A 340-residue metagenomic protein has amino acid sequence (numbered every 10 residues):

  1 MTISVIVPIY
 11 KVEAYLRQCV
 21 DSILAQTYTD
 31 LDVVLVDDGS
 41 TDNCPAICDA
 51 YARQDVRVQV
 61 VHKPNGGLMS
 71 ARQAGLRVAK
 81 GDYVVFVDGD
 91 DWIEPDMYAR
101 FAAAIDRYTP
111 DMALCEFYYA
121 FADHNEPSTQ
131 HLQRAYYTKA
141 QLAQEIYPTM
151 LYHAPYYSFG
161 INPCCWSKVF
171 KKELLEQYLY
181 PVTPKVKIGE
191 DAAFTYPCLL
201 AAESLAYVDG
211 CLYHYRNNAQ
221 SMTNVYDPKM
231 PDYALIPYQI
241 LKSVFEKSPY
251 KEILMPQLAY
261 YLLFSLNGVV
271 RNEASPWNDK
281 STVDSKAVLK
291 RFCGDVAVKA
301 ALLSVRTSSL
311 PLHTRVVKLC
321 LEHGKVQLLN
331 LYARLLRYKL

Functional and structural regions predicted by a protein language model:
M1-S4, S22, D32, A193: Cell-envelope/extracellular polymer assembly enzymes that use nucleotide-activated donors
K11-A25: Short, well-formed alpha-helical segments that are part of the catalytic scaffolds of diverse glycosyltransferases
S22, T29, D37-A46, P64: A conserved acidic beta->alpha catalytic loop
P45-K80: Conserved donor nucleotide-binding strand/loop of the catalytic core
V84: Short aromatic/hydrophobic "clamp" motif used to bind/position activated sugar donors
W92-L205, Y213-Y226: Donor-binding/catalytic cores of nucleotide-activated saccharide and glycerol-phosphate transferases/polymerases
G210-N218, N224-E252, F264, G268-V298: Catalytic core of nucleotide-sugar-dependent glycosyltransferases
N272-L340: Membrane-interface aromatic/basic loop that binds lipid-linked glycans or pyrophosphate carriers, typified by
